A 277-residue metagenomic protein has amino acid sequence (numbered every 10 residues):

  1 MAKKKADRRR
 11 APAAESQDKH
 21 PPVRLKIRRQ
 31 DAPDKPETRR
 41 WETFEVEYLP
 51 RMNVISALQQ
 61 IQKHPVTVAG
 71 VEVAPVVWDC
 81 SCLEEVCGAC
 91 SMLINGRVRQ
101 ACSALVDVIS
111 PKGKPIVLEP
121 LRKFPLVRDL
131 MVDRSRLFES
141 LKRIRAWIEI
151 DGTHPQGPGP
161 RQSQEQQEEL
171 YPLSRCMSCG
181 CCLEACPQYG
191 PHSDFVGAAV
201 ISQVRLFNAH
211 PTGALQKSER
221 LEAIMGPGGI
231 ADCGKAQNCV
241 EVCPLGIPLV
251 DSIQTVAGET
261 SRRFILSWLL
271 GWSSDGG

Functional and structural regions predicted by a protein language model:
A2-S16: Short, Gly/Pro- and small/polar-rich lid/capping loops
K19-L25: Short structural boundary motif marking the start of a folded domain
R24, W41, H64-V66: Beta-strand-dominated extracellular/periplasmic modules and repeats in secreted or surface-exposed proteins
I27-P33: Short polar catalytic/cofactor-binding loops
R39-N53: Short, contiguous acidic and Ser/Thr-rich linear segments
M52-A74, L105-V106, K114-G277: Ferredoxin-type iron-sulfur electron-transfer modules in oxidoreductases and energy-metabolism complexes
